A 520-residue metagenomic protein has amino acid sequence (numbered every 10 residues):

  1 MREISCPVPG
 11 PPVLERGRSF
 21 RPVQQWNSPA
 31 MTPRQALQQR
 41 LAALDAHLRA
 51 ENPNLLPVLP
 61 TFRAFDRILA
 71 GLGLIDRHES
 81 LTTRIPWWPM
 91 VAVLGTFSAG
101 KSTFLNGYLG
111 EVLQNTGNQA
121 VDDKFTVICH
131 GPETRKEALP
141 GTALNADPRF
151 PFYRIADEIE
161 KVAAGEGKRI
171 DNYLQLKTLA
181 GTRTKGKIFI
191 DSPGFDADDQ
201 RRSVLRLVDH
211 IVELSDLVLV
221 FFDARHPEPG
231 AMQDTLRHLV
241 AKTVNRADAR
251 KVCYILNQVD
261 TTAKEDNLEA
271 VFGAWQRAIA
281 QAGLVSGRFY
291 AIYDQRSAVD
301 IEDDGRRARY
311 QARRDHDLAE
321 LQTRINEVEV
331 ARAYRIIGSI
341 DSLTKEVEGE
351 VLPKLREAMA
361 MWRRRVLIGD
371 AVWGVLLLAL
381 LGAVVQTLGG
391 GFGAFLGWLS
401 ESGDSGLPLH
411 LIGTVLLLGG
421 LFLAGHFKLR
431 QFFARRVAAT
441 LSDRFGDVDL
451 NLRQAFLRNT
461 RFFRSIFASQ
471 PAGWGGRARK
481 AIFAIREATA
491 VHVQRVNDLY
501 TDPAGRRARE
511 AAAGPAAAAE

Functional and structural regions predicted by a protein language model:
R18-A30: Short, Lys/Arg-enriched N-terminal segments with co-localized hydrophobic residues within the first ~10-30 amino acids
T32-K168: Conserved G1/Walker A P-loop phosphate-binding module
E133-R135, G194-D196, R225-P227, V259-T262 (+1 more regions): Conserved nucleotide-binding/hydrolysis micro-motifs of P-loop NTPases
Y153-K187, Q200-A282: Conserved C-terminal guanine-recognition region of P-loop GTPase G domains, centered on the G4
D196, L207, L450-E520: Charged, low-complexity cytosol-facing tails and large interhelical loops of integral membrane proteins
L239-V240, R246-A383: C-terminal end of P-loop GTPase domains and the immediately downstream helical coupling element
R364-N451: Transmembrane alpha-helical hairpins and terminal membrane-anchor modules
